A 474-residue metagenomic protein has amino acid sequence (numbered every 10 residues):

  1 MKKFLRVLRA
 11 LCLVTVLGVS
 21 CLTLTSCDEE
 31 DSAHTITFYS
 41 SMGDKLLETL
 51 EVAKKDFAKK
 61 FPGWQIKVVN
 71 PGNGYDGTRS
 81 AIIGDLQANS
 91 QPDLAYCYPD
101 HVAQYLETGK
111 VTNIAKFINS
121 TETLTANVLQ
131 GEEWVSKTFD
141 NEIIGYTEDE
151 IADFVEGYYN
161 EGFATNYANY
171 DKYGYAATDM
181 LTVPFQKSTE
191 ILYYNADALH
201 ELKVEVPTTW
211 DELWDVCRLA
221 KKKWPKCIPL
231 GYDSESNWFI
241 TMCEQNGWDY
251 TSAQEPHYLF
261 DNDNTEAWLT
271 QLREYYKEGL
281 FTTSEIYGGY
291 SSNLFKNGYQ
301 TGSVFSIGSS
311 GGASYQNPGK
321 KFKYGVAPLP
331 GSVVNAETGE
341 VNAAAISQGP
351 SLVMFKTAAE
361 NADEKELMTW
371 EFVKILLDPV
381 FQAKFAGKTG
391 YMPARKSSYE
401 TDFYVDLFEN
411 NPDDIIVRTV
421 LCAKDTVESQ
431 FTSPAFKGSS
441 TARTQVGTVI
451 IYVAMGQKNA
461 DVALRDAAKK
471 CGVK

Functional and structural regions predicted by a protein language model:
G18-Q130, V206, T448, V462 (+1 more regions): Conserved N-terminal structural module of periplasmic/extracytoplasmic solute-binding proteins
S41, K54, N237-W248, L269-M368: Extracytoplasmic/periplasmic substrate-binding proteins
V102-T189, A327-P328, E337: Hinge/lid segment of periplasmic solute-binding proteins
A115-D149, W248-A267, G331-A344, A359-E360 (+1 more regions): Short, solvent-exposed loop/beta-turn-alpha elements that line the ligand-binding surface or hinge of extracytoplasmic
W214-K221, Q254-I286: Glycine-centered hinge/linker elements that transmit conformational signals in sensory and ligand-binding systems
N264-Q271, N361-L376, K384-F385, A442-Q445 (+1 more regions): Short amphipathic alpha-helical coupling segments at ligand-binding clamshell hinges and other catalytic/signaling
V373-E400: Periplasmic-binding protein-like
P412-C471: C-terminal capping/gating helix-and-loop segments adjacent to ligand/active sites or protein-protein/ligand interfaces
